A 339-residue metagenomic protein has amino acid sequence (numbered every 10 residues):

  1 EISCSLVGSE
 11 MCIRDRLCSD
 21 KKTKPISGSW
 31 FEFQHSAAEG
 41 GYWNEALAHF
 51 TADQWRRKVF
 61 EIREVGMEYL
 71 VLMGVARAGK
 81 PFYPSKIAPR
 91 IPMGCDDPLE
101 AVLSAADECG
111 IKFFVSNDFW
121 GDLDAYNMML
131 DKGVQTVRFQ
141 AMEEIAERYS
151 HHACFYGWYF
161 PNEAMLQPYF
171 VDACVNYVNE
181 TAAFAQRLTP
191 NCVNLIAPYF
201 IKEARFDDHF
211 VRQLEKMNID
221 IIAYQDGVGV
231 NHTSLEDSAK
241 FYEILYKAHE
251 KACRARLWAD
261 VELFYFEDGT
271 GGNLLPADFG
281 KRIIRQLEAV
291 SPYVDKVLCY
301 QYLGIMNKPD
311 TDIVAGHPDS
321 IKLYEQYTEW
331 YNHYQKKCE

Functional and structural regions predicted by a protein language model:
E1-D15: Single conserved hydrophobic/aromatic residue that forms the stacking wall/gate of nucleotide- or nucleobase-binding
L17-M73, F200: Boundary/entry segment of secreted carbohydrate-active catalytic domains
S36-A52, P81-C95, A125-T136, P161-D172 (+3 more regions): The substrate-binding groove and active-site-proximal loops of carbohydrate-active enzymes, especially glycoside
A52, R56-G121, A173-N194, D237-K240 (+1 more regions): Aromatic-lined substrate-binding rim segments of carbohydrate-active enzymes
E61, G94-C109, M129-G157, Q213-L214 (+1 more regions): An active-site-proximal structural segment forming one wall of the substrate-binding cleft that immediately precedes
L70, D226-N231, A255-C338: Substrate-binding cleft of secreted/luminal carbohydrate-active enzymes
D118-D124, A141-D172, L298: Active-site groove signature of glycoside hydrolases
A153-N162, L166, F206-E236, Y302: Aromatic- and acid-rich polysaccharide-binding/catalytic face of secreted or lumenal carbohydrate-active enzymes
